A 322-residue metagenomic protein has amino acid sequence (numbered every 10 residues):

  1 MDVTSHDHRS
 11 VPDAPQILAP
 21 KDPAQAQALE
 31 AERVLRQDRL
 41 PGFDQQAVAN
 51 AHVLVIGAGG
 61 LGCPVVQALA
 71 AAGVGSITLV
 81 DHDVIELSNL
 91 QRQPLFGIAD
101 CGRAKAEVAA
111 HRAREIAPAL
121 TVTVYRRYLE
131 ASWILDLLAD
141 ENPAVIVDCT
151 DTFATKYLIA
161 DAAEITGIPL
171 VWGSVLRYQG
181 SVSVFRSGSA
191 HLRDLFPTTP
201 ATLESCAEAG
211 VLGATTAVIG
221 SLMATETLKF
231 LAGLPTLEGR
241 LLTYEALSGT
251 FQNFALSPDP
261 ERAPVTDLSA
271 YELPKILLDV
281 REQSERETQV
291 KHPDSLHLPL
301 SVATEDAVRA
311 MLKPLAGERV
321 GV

Functional and structural regions predicted by a protein language model:
M1-L54: N-terminal charged helix/coil linker that caps or initiates catalytic domains
D2, R9, V122-Y125, L129-E130 (+3 more regions): E1/E1-like adenylate-forming module used to activate ubiquitin-like modifiers and sulfur-carrier proteins
Q16-D22, S76, V80-A117: Glycine-rich phosphate-binding loop and adjoining beta1-alpha1-beta2 segment of Rossmann-like nucleotide-binding folds
I56, L69, L298, D306-V322: Catalytic cysteine-centered active loop of the rhodanese-like fold, especially the PTP/DSP P-loop
L61: Hydrophobic/small residue at the entry helix of a nucleotide-binding pocket
A131-P143, S269, E305-A316: Short amphipathic alpha-helix with an adjacent loop that forms part of the alpha/beta core around
S221-P235: Oxidoreductase and adenylate-handling cofactor-binding alpha/beta cores
E238-P293: Flexible, polar/low-complexity N-terminal or interdomain linker segments that lie immediately upstream of folded
